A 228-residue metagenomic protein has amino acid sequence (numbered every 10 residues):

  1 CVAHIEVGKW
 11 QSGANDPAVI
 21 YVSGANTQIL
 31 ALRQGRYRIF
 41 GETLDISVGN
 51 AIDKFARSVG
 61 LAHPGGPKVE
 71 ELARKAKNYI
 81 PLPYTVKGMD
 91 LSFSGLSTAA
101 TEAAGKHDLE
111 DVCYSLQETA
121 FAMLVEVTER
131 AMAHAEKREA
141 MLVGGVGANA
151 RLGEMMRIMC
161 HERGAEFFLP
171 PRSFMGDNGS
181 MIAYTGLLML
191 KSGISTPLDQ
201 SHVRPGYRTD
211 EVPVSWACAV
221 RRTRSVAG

Functional and structural regions predicted by a protein language model:
C1-A18, T185: Conserved phosphate-binding catalytic cores of ATP/NTP-utilizing and phosphoryl-transfer enzymes
V2-I5, Q28, F174-D177: Short gly/pro/ser/thr-enriched loop/turn and capping motifs at secondary-structure boundaries
I5-G8, F55, T128, I182-L187: Buried hydrophobic packing segments
A14-N15, I20-S23, T27-D108, R157-I158 (+2 more regions): A short helix-loop
A25, G145-V146, R172: Active-site metal-binding loops of divalent metal-dependent hydrolases
E71-A140, G147-R163, L190-G193, E211-G228: A contiguous, well-structured pocket-lining segment that forms one wall/lid of small-molecule binding clefts in soluble
A140, R157-I182: Conserved phosphate-binding/catalytic loops in two-lobed NTP-binding clefts
A148, E154, S173-T185, L198-Q200: ATP/nucleoside-binding phosphotransfer catalytic cores, i.e., glycine-rich phosphate-binding loops
